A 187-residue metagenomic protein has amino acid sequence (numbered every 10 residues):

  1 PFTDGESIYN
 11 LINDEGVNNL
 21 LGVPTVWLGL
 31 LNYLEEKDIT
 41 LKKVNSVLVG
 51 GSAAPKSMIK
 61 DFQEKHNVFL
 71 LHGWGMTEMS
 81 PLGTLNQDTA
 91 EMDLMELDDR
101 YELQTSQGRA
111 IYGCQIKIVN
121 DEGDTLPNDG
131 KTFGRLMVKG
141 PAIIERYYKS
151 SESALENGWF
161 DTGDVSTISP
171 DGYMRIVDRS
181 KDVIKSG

Functional and structural regions predicted by a protein language model:
P1-N18, Y33-L34: Conserved AMP-binding/adenylation subdomain of ANL enzymes
I12, L20-V23, D164, G172: Residue-level signal for inorganic ion chemistry
V17-G22, L31-E102, Q115, E122 (+1 more regions): Gly/Ser/Thr-rich phosphate-binding loop
V26-W27, A54, I143: Alpha-helix capping/helix-boundary segments
Y101-A110, E156-G158: Short Gly/Pro-enriched turn/cap motifs at secondary-structure boundaries
R109, K117, D124-T125, Y173: Residue-level signal for well-ordered, solvent-exposed loop/turn and beta-edge residues enriched in charged/polar side
N128-D129, R135-G187: Conserved ATP-binding/catalytic segment of the ANL
